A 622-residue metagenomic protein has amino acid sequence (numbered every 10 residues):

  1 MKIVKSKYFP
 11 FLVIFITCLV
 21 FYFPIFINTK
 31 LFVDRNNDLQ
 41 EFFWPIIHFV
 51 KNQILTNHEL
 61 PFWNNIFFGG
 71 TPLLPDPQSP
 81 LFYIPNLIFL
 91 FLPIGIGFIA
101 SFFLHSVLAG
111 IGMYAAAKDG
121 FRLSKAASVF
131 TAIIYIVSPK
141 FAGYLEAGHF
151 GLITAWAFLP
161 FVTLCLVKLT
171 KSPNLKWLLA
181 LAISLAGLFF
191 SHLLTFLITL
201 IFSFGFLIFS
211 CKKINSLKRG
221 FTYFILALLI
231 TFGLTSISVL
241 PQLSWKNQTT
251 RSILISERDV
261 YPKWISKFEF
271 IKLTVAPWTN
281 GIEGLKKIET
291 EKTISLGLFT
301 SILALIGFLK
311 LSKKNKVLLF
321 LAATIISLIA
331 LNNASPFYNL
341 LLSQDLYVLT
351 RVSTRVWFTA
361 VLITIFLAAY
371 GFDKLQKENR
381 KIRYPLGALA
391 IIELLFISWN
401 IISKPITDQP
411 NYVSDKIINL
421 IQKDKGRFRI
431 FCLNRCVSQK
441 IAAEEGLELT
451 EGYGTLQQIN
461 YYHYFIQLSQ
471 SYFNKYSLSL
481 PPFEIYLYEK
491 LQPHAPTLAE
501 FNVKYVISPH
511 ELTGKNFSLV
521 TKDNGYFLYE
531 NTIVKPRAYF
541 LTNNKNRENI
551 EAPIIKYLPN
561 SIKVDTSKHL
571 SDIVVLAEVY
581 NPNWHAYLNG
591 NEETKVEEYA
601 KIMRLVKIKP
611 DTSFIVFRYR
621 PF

Functional and structural regions predicted by a protein language model:
M1-F26, T222-F224, L228, K381-L386: Start-transfer (signal-anchor) and selected internal transmembrane alpha helices of multi-pass inner/ER membrane
I3, K7, K213-F224, L303-N339 (+1 more regions): Membrane-interface helix-loop-helix junctions at transmembrane boundaries of multi-pass membrane enzymes, predominantly
I14-C18, V107-G120, K125-C211, Y223-L243 (+2 more regions): Membrane-embedded helix bundles of polyisoprenyl
L19-T29, Q53-N57, I88-I96, A126-A147 (+4 more regions): Membrane-interface helix-loop junctions at the exits of transmembrane helices
P24-F121, A127-P160, G187, L285-K286 (+1 more regions): Active-site lumenal/periplasmic loops and adjacent helix-entry segments of GT-C-fold, multi-pass membrane
N37-L55, E59-P61, I84, G220 (+4 more regions): Periplasmic/ER-lumenal interhelical loops and adjacent helix-loop junctions in multi-pass membrane proteins
F43, V534-F622: Active-site-proximal, structured, solvent-exposed surfaces of multi-pass membrane proteins that position macromolecular
P75, L389-D408, N419-F501, E530-E548 (+2 more regions): Extracytoplasmic/lumenal acceptor-recognition loop(s) of multi-pass membrane glycoenzymes
